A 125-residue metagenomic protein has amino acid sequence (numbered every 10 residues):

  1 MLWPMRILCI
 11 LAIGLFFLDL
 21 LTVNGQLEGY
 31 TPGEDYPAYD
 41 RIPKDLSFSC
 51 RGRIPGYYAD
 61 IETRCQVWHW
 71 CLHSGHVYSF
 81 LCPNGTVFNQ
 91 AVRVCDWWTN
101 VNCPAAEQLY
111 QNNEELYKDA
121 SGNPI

Functional and structural regions predicted by a protein language model:
M1-I125: Extracellular secretome segments
